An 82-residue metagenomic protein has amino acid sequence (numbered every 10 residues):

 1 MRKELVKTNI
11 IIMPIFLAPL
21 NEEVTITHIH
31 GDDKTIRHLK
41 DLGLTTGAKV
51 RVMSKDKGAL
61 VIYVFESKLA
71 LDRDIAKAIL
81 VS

Functional and structural regions predicted by a protein language model:
M1-L17, V81-S82: Extended boundary segments
I11-I12, K34-H38: Short alpha-helix capping/helix-loop boundary micro-motifs
E22-I36: Short, structured beta-strand/loop micro-motifs enriched in basic residues and often containing a Trp
V24, M53-S82: C-terminal structural segments of small proteins and small subunits
H30-D32, A48, S54-A59: Short, charged beta-turn/beta-strand-edge "cap" motif at the junction between a beta-strand and an adjacent loop
I36-G43, D72: Short beta-strand-centered segments at strand-helix junctions
